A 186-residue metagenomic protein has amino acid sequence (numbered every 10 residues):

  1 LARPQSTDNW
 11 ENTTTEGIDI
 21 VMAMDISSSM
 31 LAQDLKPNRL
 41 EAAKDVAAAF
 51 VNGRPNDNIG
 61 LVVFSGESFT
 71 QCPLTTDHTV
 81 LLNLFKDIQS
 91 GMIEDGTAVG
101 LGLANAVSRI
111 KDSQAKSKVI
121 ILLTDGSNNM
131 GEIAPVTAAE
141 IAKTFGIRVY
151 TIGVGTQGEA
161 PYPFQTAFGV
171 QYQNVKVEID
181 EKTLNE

Functional and structural regions predicted by a protein language model:
R3-S117, I133: Membrane-embedded segments
V21-A23, I121, Y150: Conserved beta-strand elements of the Class I
I26, D125-G126: Residues immediately flanking
E94, V119, G126-N185: VWA/integrin I-like adhesion module and closely mimicked acidic/polar interface patches used
